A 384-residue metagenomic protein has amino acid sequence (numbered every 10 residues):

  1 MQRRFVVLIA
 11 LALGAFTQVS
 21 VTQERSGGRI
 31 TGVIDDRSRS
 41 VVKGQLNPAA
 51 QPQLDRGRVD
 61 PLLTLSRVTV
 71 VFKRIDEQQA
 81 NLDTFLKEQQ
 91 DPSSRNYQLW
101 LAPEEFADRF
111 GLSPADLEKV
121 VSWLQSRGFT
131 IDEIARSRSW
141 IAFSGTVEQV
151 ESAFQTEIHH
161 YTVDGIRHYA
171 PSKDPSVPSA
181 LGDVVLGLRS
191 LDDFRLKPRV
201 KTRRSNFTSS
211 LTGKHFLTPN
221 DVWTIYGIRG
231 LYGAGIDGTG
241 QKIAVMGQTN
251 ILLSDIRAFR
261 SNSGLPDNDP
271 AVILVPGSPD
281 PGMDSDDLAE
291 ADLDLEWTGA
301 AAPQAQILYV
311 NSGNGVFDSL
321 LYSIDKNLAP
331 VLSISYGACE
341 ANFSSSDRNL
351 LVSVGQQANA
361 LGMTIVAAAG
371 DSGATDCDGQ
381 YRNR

Functional and structural regions predicted by a protein language model:
M1-V7: Bacterial N-terminal signal peptides that target proteins for export
V7-F16: Bacterial N-terminal signal peptides
I9, T22-Q23: N-terminal start and proteolytic maturation junction detector
F16-T22: Sec/Tat signal peptide C-region and signal peptidase I cleavage site
Q23-I134, A142, V147-R384: Substrate-binding/charge-relay-adjacent region of secreted/lumenal peptidase catalytic domains
